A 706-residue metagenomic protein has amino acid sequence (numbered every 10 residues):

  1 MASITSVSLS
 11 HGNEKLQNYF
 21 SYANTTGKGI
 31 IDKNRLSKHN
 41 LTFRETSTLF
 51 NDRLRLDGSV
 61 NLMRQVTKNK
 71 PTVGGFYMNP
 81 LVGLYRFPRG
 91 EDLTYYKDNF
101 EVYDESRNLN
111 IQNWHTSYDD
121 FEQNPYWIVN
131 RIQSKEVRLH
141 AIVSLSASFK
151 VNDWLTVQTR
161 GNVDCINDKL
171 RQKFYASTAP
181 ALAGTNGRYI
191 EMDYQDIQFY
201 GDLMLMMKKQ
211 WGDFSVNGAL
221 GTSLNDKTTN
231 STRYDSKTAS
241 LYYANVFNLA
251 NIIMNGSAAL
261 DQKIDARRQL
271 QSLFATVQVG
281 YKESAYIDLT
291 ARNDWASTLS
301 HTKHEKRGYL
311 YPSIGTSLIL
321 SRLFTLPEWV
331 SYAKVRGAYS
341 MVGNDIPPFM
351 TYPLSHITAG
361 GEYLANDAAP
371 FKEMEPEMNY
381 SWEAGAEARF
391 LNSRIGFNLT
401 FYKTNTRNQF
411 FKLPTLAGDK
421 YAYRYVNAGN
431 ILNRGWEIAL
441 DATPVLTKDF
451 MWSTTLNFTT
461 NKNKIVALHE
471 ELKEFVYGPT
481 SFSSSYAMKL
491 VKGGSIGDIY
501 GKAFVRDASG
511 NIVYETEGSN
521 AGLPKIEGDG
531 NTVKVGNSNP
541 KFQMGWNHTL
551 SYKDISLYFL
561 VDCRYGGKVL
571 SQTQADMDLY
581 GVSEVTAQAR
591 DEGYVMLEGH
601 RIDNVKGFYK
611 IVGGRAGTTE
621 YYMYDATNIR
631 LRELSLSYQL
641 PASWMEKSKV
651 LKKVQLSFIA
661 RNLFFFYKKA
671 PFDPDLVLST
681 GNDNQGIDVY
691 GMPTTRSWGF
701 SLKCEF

Functional and structural regions predicted by a protein language model:
M1, A181, A296, R564-Q655 (+1 more regions): Extracytoplasmic gating/loop element in the C-terminal half of outer-membrane beta-barrel translocons and assembly
M1, T72, Y77, T232-S240 (+5 more regions): Conserved small-residue
A2-A23, G27-N34, N40-D119, I132-L139 (+6 more regions): Flexible loop and strand-edge segments within Gram-negative outer membrane beta-barrel domains
A2-L16, A23-T26, P125-Q172, I190-Q210 (+10 more regions): Outer-membrane beta-barrel transmembrane strands
G12-K15, F50-L56, N69-P71, W154 (+7 more regions): Short loop/turn motifs that connect adjacent beta-strands in outer-membrane beta-barrel proteins
F76-W127, Q172-G187, N230-L260, M350-P370 (+5 more regions): Surface-exposed loop/turn segments flanking beta-strands in extracellular/periplasmic regions
N130-I132, I252-F274, Y352-N398, R424-T447 (+3 more regions): Outer-membrane beta-barrel signature, preferentially recognizing the C-terminal barrel domain of Gram-negative
T228-G256, F324-N379, R394-I431, H469: Solvent-exposed loop/turn elements at secondary-structure boundaries
